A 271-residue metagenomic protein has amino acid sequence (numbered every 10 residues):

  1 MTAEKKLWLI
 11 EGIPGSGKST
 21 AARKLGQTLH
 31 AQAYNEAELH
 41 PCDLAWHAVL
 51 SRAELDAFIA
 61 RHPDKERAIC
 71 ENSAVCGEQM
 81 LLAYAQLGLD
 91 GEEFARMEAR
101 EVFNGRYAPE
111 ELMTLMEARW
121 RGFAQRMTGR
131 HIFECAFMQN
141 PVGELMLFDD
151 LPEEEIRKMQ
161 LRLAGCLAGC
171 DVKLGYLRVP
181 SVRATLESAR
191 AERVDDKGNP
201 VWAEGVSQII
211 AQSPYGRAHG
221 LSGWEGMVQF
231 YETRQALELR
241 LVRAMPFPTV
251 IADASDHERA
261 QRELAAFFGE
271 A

Functional and structural regions predicted by a protein language model:
I10: Hydrophobic anchor at the beta1->P-loop junction of P-loop NTPases
I13: P-loop (Walker A) phosphate-binding loop of NTP-binding proteins
G17: Conserved glycine(s) of the Walker
A21, L25: Hydrophobic positions on the alpha1 helix immediately C-terminal to the Walker A/P-loop
G26-A83, L145-F148: Conserved substrate/cofactor phosphate-moiety recognition/catalytic segment in nucleotide-dependent phosphotransferases
A68-C166: Glycine-rich phosphate-binding loop used to anchor ATP phosphates in small-molecule kinases, encompassing both
E134-A136, E153-I210: Conserved phosphate-donor/acceptor-positioning beta-strand/loop module used by diverse small-molecule
V201-A271: NTP-dependent small-molecule kinase module
